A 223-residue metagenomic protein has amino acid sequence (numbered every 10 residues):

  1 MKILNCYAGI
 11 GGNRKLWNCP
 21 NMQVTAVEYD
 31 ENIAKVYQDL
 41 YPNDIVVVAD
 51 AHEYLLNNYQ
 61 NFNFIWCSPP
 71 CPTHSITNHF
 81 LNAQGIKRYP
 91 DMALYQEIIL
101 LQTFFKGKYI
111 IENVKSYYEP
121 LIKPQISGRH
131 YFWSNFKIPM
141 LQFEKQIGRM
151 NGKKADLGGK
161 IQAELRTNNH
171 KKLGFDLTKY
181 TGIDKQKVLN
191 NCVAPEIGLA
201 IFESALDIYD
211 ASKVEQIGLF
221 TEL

Functional and structural regions predicted by a protein language model:
M1-L223: Conserved active-site and SAM-binding loop architecture of S-adenosyl-L-methionine-dependent nucleic-acid
